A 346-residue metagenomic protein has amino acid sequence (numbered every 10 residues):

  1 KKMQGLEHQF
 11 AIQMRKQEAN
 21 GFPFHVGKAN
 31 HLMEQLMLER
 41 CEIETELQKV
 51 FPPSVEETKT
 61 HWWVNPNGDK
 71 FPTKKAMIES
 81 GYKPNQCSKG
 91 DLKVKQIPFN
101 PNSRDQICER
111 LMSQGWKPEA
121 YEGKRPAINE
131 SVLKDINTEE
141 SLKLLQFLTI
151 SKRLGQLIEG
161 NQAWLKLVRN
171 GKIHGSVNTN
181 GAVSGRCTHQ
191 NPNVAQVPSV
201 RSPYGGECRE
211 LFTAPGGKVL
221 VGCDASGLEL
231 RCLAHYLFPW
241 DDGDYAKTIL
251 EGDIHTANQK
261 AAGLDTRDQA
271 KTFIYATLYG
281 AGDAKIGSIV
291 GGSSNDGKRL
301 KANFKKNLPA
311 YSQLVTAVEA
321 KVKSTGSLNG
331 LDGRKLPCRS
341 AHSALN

Functional and structural regions predicted by a protein language model:
K1-Y204, T213, G217-V219, S226-E229 (+5 more regions): Conserved "right-hand" nucleotidyltransferase catalytic core of DNA-directed polymerases
K2-E7, S226, I249-G252, G263-A270: Structural motif
H25, S103, G185, D224 (+3 more regions): Residue-level detector of functionally special positions within alpha-helical transmembrane segments of multi-pass
R201-Y204, E210-A214, H235-W240, I249-L250: Short, surface-exposed loop/turn microsegments at beta-strand edges and helix-strand junctions
G222, E229-A262: Metal-dependent catalytic core segments for phosphate chemistry
G252-T266, L331-N346: Generic long, charged, amphipathic alpha-helical segments
R267-Y279: Short, amphipathic alpha-helical "recognition" segments used to contact nucleic acids or chromatin
